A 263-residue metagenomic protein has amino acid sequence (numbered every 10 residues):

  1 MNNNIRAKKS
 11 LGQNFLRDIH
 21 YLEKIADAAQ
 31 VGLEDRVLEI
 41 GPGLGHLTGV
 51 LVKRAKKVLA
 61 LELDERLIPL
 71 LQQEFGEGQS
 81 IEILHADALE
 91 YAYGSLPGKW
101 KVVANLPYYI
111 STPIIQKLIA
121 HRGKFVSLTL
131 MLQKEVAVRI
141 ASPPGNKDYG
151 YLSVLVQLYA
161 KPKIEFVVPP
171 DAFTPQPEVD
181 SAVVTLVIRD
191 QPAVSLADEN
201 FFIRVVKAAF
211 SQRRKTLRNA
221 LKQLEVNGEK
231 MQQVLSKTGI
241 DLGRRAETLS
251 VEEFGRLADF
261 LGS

Functional and structural regions predicted by a protein language model:
M1-K207, S236, E247, R256-S263: Catalytic cores of RNA-modifying enzymes
I188, V206-S263: C-terminal lobe and adjacent flexible extensions of AdoMet/dcAdoMet transferase-like proteins
